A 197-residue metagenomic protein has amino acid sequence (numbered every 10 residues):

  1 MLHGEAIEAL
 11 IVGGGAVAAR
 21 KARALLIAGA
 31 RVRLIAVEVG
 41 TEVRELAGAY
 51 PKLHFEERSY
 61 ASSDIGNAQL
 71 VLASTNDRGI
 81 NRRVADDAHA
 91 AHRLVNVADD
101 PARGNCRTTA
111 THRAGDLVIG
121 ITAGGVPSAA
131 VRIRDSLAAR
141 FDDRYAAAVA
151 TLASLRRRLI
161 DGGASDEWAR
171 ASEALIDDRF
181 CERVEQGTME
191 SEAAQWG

Functional and structural regions predicted by a protein language model:
M1-E38, V43-L46: Hydrophobic, well-ordered beta-alpha structural blocks that scaffold small-molecule cofactor pockets
A6, G66-A68: Alpha-helix C-terminal capping/helix-to-coil transition sites in glycosyltransferase folds
G29-R33, A68-R78, D116-G125, A139: Short beta-strand and adjoining strand-loop segment in the mid-core of the Rossmann-like NAD(P)-dependent dehydrogenase
V32, F55, L94-V95: Hydrophobic beta-strand scaffold residues
A36, F55-S59, D99: Short loop/edge segments at beta-strand edges and connector loops that shape dinucleotide/nucleotide cofactor-binding
A47-G66: Glycine-rich, highly charged phosphate/nucleotide-binding loops
L70-N76, N81-R107: ADP-ribose/adenylate-binding Rossmann-like module
G124-G197: An accessory alpha-helical subdomain
